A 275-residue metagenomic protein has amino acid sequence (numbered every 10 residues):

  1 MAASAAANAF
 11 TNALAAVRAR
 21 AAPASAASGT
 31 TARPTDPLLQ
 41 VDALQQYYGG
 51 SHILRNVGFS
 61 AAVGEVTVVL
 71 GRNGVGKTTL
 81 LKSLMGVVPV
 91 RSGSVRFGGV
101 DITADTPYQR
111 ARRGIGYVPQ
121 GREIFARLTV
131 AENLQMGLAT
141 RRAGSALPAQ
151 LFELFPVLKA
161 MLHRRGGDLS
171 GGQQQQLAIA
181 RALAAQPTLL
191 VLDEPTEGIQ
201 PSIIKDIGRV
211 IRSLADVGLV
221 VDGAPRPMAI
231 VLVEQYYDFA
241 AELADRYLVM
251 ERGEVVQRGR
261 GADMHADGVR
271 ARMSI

Functional and structural regions predicted by a protein language model:
L70-R72: The feature captures the beta-strand-to-loop junction immediately N-terminal to the Walker
M85: Helix-to-loop junction immediately C-terminal to a conserved catalytic motif
P89, D101-G121, P148, A160-H163 (+1 more regions): ABC ATPase NBD coupling module
L128, L169, A182-L183: ABC ATPase signature
R165-L169, Q173: Conserved ABC ATPase signature
A184-T188: A short, proline-enriched helix->beta-strand linker immediately N-terminal to the Walker B motif in ABC-type P-loop
L190-E194: Catalytic Walker B motif of ABC-type/P-loop ATPase nucleotide-binding domains
